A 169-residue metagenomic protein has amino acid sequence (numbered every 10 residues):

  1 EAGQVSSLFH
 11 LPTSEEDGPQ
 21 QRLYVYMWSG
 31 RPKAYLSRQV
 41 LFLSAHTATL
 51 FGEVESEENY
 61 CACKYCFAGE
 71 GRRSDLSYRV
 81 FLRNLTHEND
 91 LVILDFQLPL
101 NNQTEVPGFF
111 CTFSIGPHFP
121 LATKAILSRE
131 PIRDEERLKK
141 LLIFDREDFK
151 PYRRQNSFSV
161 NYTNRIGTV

Functional and structural regions predicted by a protein language model:
E1-A2, D145: Helix N-cap / beta->alpha transition motif
A2-C61, C66-A68: Helix-turn-helix/homeodomain-like alpha-helical modules used for DNA recognition and transcription-factor dimerization
C66-V169: C-terminal regulatory/effector modules of DNA-binding transcriptional regulators
